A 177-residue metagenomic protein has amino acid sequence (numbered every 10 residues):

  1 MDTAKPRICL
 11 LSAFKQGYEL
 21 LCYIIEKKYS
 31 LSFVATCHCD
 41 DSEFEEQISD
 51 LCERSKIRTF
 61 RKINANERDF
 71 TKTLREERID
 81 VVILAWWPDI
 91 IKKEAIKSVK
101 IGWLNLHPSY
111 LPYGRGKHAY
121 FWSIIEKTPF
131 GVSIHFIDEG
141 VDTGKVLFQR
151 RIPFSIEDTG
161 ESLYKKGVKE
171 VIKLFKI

Functional and structural regions predicted by a protein language model:
M1-I177: One-carbon transfer enzymes
